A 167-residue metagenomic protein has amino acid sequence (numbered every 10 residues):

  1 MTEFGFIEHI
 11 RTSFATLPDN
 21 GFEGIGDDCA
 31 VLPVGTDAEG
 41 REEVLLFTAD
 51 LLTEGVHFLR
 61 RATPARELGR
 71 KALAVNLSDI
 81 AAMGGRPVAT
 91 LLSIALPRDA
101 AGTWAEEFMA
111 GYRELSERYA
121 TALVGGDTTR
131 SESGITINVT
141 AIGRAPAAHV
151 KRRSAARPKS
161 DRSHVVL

Functional and structural regions predicted by a protein language model:
M1-P64, M83, L92, G111-S116 (+1 more regions): Extreme N-terminal cap/leader segments of soluble proteins
A15, A74-V75, D161: General helical structural elements
G21-E23, R61-L77, D99-A110: Glycine-rich anion/phosphate-binding loops
G24-D27, N76, P87, G134: Short Gly/Ser/Thr- and Asp/Glu-enriched loop/turn motifs at secondary-structure junctions
L52, V88-L167: Glycine-rich anion-binding loops of enzyme active sites
R70-A82, V124-D127: Short, charged beta->alpha transition segments
